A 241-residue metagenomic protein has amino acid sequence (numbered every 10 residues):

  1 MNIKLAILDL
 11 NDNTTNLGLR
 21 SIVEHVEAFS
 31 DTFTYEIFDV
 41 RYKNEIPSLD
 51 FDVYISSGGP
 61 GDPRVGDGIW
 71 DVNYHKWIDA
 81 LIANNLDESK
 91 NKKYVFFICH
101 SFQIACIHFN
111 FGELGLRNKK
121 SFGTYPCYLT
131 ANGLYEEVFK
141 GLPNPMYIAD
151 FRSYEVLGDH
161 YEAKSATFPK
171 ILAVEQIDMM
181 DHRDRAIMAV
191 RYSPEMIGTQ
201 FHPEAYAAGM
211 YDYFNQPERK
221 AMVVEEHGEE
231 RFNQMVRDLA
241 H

Functional and structural regions predicted by a protein language model:
I3-G18, V23, E27-A28, I46 (+3 more regions): Amide-donor transfer/coupling interface in amidating biosynthetic enzymes
L8-L10, V40, H100: Cofactor-binding loop segments of dinucleotide-utilizing enzymes, especially the Rossmann-like FAD- and NAD(P)+-binding
L19-R20, G66-I69, F109-N110, Y211-D212: Short amphipathic alpha-helical segments
T32-F96: Flexible gly/pro-rich beta->alpha loop and the following alpha-helix that scaffold active-site loops
W77, H108-F109: Hydrophobic residues on the short alpha-helix immediately C-terminal to a glycine-rich phosphate/catalytic loop
F97-S101, C106: Gly/Ala-rich beta-loop-alpha elbow adjacent to hydrolase catalytic centers
G112-K120: A short alpha->loop->secondary-structure connector
F122-T130: Central beta-strand plus flanking loop segment that forms part of the substrate or channel wall within the catalytic
